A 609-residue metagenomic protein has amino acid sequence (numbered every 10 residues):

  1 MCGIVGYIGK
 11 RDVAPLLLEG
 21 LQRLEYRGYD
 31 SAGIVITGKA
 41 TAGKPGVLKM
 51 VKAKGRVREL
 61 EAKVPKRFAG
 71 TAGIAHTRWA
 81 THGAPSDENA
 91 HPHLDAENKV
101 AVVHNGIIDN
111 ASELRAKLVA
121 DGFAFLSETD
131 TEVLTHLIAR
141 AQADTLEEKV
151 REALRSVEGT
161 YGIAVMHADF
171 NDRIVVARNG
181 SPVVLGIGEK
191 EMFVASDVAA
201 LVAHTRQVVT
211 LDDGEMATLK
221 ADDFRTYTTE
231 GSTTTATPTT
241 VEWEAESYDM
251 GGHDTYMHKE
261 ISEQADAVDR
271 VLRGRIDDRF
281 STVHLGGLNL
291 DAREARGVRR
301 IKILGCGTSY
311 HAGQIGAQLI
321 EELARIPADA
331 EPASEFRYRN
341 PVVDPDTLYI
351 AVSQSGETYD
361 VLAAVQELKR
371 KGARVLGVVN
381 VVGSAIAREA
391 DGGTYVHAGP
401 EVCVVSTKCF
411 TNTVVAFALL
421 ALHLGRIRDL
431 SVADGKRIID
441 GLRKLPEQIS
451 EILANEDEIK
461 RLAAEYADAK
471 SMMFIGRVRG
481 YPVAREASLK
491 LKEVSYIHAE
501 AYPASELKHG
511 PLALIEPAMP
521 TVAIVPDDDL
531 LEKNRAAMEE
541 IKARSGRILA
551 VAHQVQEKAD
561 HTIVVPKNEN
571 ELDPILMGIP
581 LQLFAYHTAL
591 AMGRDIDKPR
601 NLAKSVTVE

Functional and structural regions predicted by a protein language model:
M1-M250, D254-T255, E263, D269-R299 (+5 more regions): Conserved short alpha-helical segments that host acidic/polar catalytic motifs at enzyme active sites
D169-F170, N179-S181, K190, V208-G252 (+2 more regions): A SIS-like phosphosugar-recognition module
